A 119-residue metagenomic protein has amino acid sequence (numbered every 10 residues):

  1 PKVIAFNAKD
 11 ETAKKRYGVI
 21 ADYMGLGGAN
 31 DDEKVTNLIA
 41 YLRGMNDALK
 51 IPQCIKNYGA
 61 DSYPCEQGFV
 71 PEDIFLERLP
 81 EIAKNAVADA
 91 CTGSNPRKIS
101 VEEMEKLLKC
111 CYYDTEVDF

Functional and structural regions predicted by a protein language model:
K2-V3, E105: Long, low-complexity C-terminal extensions of enzymes
I4-K9: Glycine- and Gly-Pro-enriched alpha-helical subdomains that act as flexible, kink-prone "lid/hinge" or packing modules
E11-F119: C-terminal charged capping/lid subdomain of soluble metabolic enzymes
